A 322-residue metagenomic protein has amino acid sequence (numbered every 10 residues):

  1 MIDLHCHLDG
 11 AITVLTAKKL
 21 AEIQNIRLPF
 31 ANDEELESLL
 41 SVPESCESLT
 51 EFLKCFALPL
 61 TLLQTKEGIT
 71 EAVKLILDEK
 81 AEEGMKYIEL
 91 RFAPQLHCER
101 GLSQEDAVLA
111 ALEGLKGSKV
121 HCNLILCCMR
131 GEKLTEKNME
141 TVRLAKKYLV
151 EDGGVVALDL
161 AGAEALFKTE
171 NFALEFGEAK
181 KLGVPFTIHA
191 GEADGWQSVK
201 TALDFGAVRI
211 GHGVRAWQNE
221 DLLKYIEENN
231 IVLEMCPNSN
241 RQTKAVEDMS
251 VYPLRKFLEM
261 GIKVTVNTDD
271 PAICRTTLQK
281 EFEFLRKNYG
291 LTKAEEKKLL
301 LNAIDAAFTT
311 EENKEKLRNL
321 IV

Functional and structural regions predicted by a protein language model:
M1-V184, A193-S198, D204, V208-R209 (+2 more regions): Metal-cofactor-binding active-site regions of metalloenzymes
F186-I188: Conserved hydrophobic beta-strand within the GNAT/NAT acetyltransferase core sheet that lines the active-site cleft
